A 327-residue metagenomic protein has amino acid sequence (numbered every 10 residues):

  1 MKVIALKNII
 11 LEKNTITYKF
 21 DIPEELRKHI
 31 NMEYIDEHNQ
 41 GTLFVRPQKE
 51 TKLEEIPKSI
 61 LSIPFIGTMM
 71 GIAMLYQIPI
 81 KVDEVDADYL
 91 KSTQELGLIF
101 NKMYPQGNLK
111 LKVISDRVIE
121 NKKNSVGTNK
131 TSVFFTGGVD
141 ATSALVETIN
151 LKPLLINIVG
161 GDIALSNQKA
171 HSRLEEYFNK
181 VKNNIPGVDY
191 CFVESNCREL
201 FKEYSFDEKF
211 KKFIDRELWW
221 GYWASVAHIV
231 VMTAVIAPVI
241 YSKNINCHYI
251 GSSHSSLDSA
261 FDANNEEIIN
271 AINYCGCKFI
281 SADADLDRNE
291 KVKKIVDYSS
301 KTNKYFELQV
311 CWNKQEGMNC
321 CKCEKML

Functional and structural regions predicted by a protein language model:
M1-K28, S59-P64, T68, A73-V133 (+1 more regions): Nucleotide-activated chemistry modules centered on ATP-dependent adenylation/adenylyltransferase
Y34-P57: N-terminal, positively charged, Ser/Thr/Ala/Gly-biased leader segments that form transit/presequence-like amphipathic
